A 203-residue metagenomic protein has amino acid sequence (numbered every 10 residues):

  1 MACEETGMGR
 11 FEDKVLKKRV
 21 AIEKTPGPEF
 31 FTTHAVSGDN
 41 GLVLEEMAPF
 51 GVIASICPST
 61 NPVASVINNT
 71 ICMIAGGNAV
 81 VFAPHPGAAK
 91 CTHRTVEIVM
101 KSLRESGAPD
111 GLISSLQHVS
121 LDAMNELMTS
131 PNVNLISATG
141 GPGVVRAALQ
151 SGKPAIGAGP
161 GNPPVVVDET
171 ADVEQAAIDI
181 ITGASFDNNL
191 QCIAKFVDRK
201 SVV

Functional and structural regions predicted by a protein language model:
M1, E5, I98-P109, S130 (+4 more regions): Change "in soluble alpha/beta enzymes" to "in soluble alpha/beta proteins
M1-V43: N-terminal Rossmann-like NAD(P)+-binding subdomain of aldehyde/semialdehyde dehydrogenases
P28-K101, S106, P142, S151-A155 (+2 more regions): Conserved small-residue-rich beta-alpha loop and adjacent elements that most often cradle the phosphate/pyrophosphate
F31-E45, I113-V133: A structured beta-alpha segment of the ubiquitous adenosine-cofactor-binding alpha/beta core
A75, V145-V203: ALDH superfamily catalytic-core signature
F82, S115-Q117, S137-G140, A155-A158 (+1 more regions): General beta-strand structural signal in soluble alpha/beta enzymes
H118-D122, P142-V144, N162: Short acidic loop-to-helix transition motifs that present clustered carboxylates
